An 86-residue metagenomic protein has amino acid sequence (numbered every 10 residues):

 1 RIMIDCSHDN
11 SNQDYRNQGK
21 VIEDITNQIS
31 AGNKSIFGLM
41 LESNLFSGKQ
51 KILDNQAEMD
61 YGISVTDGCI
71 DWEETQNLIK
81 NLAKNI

Functional and structural regions predicted by a protein language model:
R1-I86: Expand to "…catalyze enediolate/carbanion chemistry for C-C bond making/breaking, isomerization, decarboxylation
